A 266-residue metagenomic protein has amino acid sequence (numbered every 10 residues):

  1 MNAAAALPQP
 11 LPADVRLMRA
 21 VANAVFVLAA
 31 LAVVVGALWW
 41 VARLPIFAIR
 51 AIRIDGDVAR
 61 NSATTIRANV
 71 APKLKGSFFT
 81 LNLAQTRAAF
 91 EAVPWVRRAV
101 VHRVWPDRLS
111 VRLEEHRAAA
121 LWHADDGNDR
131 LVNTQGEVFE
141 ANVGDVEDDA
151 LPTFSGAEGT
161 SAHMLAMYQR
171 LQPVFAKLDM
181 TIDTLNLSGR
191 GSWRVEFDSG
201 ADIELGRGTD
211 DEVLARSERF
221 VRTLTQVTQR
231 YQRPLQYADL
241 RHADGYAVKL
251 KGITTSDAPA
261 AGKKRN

Functional and structural regions predicted by a protein language model:
M1-A42, F47-A51, R60-S77, L81-A88 (+2 more regions): Charged, solvent-exposed interaction patches on well-folded alpha/beta domains that mediate macromolecular contacts
I54: Extended, alpha-helix-rich binding/interface surfaces that flank or overlap catalytic cores and mediate recognition
D57: Active-site cofactor/substrate anionic-group-binding motifs, chiefly glycine- and Lys/Arg-rich phosphate-binding loops
V93: Acidic-histidine catalytic/liganding microenvironments
